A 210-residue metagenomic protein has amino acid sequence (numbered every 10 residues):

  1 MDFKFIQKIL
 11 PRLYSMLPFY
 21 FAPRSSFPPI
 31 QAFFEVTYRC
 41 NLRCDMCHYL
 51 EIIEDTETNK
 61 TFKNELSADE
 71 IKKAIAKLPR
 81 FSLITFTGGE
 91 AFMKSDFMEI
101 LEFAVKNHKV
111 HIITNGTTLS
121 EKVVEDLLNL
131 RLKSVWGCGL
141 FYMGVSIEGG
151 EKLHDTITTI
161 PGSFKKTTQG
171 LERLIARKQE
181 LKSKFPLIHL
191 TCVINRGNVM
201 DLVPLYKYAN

Functional and structural regions predicted by a protein language model:
D2-K133, C138-F141: Conserved alpha-helical substructure of the radical SAM core
K94-N210: Conserved AdoMet/S-adenosylmethionine-binding subsite of the radical SAM
